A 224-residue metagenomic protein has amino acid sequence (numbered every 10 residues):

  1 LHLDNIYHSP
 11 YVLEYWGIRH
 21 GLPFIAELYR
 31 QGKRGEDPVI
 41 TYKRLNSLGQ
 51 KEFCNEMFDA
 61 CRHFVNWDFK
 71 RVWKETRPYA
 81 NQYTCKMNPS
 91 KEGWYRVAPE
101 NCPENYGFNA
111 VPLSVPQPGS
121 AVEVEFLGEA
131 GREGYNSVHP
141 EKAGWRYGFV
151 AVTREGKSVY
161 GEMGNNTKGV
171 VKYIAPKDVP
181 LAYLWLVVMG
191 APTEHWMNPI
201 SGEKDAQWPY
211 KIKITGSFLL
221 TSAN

Functional and structural regions predicted by a protein language model:
L1-L48: Catalytic cores of extracellular degradative/oxidative enzymes
R34-N224: Beta/coil-rich, acidic/histidine-enriched accessory regions frequently appended to metallopeptidases
